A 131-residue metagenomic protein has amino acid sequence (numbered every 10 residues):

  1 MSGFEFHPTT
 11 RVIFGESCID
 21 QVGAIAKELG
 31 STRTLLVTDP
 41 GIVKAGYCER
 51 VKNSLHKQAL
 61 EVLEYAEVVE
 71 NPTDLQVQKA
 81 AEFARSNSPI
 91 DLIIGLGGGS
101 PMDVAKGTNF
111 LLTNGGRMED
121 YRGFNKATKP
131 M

Functional and structural regions predicted by a protein language model:
M1-L92: ATP/NTP phosphate-donor binding region
L75-M131: Glycine/threonine-rich beta-strand-loop-alpha-helix active-site module that forms ligand/phosphate-binding
